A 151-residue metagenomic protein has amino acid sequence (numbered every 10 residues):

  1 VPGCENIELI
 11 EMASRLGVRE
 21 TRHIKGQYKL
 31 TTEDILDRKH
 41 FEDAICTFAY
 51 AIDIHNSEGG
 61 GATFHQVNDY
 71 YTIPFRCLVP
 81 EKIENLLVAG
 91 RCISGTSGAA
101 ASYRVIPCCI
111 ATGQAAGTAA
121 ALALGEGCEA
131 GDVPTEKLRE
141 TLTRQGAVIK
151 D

Functional and structural regions predicted by a protein language model:
V1-D151: Flavin (FAD/FMN)-binding glycine-rich loop and adjacent Rossmann-like elements that form
